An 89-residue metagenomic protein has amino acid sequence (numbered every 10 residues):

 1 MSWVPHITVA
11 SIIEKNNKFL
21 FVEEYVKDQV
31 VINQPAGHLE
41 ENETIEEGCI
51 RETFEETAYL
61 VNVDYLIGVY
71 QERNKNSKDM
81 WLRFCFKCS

Functional and structural regions predicted by a protein language model:
M1-F19, K87: Conserved N-terminal beta-strand and adjoining loop/helix that marks the start of the Nudix/MutT-like hydrolase domain
W3-P5, V30, K78-L82: Residue-level preference for beta-strand/loop junctions
H6, G48, Y65: Short, conserved clusters of charged catalytic residues that mark active-site and nucleotide-handling motifs
K15-E55: Conserved Nudix-box catalytic region and its N-terminal flanking loop in Nudix hydrolases and closely related
D28-Q29, Y70, N74: Feature marks short, surface-exposed loop/turn motifs that line or immediately flank catalytic pockets and channel
N33, N62, C85-K87: Conserved beta-strand segments that form the floor/walls of ligand-binding pockets within enzyme and binding domains
L60-G68: A short coil-to-beta-strand element that immediately follows conserved catalytic motifs
E72-S89: Active-site-adjacent beta-strand/loop module that shapes the phosphate/pyrophosphate-binding cleft
